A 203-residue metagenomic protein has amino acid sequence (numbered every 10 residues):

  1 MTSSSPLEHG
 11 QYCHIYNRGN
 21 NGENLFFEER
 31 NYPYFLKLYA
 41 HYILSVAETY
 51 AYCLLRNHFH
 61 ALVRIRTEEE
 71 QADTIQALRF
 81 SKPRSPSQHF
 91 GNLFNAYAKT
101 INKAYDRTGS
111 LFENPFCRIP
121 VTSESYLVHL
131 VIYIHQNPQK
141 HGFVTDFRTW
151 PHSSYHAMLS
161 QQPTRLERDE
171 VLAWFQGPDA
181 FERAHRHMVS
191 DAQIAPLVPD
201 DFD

Functional and structural regions predicted by a protein language model:
M1-D203: Short catalytic/metal-binding and nucleic-acid-binding patches
